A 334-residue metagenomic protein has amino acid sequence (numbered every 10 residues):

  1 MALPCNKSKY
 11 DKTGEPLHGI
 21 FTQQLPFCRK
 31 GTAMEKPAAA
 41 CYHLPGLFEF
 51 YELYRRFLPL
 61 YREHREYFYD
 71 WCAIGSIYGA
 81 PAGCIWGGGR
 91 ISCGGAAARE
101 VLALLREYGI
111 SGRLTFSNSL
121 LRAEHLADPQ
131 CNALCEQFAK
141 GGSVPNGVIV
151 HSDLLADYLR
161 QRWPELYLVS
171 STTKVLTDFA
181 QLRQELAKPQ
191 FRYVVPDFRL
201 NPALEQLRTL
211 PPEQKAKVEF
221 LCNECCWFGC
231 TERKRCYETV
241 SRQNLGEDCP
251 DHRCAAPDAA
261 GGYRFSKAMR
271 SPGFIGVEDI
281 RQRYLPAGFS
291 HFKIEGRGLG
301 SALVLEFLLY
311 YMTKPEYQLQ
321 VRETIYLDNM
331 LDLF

Functional and structural regions predicted by a protein language model:
G31-Q181, E185, F191-F334: Active-site pocket-lining/capping segments in soluble small-molecule metabolic enzymes
